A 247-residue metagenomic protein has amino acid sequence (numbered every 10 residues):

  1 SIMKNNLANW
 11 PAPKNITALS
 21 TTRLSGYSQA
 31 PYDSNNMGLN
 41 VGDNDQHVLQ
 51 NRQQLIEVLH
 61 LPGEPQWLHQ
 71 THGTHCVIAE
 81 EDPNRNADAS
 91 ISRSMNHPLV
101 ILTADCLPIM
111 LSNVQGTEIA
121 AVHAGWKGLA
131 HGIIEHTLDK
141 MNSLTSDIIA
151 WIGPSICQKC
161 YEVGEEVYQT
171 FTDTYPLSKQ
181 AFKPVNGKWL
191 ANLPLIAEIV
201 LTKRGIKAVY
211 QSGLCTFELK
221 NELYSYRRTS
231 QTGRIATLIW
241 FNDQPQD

Functional and structural regions predicted by a protein language model:
S1-D247: Active-site microenvironment for binding and transforming phosphate-containing groups
